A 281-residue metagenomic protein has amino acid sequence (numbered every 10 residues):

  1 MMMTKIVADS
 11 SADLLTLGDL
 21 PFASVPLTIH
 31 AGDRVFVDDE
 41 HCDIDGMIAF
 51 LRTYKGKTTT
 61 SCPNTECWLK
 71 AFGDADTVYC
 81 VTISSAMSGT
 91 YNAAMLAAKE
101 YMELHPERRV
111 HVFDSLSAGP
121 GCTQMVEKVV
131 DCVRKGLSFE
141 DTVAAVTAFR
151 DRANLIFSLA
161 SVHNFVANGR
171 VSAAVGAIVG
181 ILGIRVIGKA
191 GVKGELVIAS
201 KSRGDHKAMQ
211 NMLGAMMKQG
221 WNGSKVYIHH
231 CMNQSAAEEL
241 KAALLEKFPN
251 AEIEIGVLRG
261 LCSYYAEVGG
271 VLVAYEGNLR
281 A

Functional and structural regions predicted by a protein language model:
T4, V78-C80, S224-V226: Generic beta-sheet signal
T4-C62: N-terminal glycine-rich anion-binding loop in soluble enzyme alpha/beta folds
A8, T82, H230: Short beta-strand/turn micro-motifs composed of small residues that flank or help shape donor/cofactor-binding pockets
S11-A23, L27-T28, D33-R34, M87-T90 (+4 more regions): Mixed-charge interfacial surface used for oligomerization/domain docking and macromolecular partner engagement
T58-E66, R203-K207: Conserved phosphate-coordination/catalytic loops
P63-A98, M102-E103: Active-site cofactor/cluster-binding pocket
T82, H111-V112: A glycine-rich beta-strand to alpha-helix segment that forms a phosphate/ribose-binding loop at ligand/cofactor sites
E107-R109: A short helix->loop->beta-strand "cap" motif at the edges of active sites that frequently abuts
